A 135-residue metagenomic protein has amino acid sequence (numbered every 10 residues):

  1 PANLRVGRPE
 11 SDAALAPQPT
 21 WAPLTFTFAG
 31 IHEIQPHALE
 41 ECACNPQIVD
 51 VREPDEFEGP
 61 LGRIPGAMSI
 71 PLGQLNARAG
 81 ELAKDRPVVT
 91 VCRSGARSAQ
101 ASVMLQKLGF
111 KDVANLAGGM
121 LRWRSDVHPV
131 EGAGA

Functional and structural regions predicted by a protein language model:
P1-Q47, P54-V89, S94-A135: Rhodanese-like catalytic fold shared by cysteine-dependent sulfurtransferases and DSP/PTP-type phosphatases
